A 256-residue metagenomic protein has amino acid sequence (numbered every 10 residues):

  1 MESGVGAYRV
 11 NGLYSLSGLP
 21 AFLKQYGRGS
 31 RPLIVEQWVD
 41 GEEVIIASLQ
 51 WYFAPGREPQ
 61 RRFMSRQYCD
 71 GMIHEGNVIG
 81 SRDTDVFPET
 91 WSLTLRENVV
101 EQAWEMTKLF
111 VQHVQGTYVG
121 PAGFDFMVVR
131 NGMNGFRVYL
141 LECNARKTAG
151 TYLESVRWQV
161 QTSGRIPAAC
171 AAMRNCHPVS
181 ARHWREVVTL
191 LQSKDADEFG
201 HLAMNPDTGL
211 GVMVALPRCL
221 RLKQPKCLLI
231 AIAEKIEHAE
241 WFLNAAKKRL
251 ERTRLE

Functional and structural regions predicted by a protein language model:
M1-F22, I46-S48, D70-S92: Glycine-rich phosphate-binding loop of ATP-grasp-fold ATP-dependent ligases
S3-G4, E36-W51, R62-R66: Extended catalytic-interface subdomain
G12-E43, F110: Conserved ATP-binding module of the ATP-grasp superfamily
G29, Q37, E75-G135, R174-N205: A long amphipathic alpha-helix within ATP-dependent nucleotide-binding catalytic cores
W51-L109, N144-H177: ATP-dependent carboxylate/phosphate-activation module, predominantly the ATP-grasp catalytic core and closely related
P55-P59, N131-R137: Short, solvent-exposed loop/turn segments that connect beta-strands within catalytic domains and beta-strand-rich
Y139-L141: Activation loop entry of protein kinases
T162-E256: Peripheral (often C-terminal) accessory segments that flank ATP-dependent C-N-forming ligase machineries
